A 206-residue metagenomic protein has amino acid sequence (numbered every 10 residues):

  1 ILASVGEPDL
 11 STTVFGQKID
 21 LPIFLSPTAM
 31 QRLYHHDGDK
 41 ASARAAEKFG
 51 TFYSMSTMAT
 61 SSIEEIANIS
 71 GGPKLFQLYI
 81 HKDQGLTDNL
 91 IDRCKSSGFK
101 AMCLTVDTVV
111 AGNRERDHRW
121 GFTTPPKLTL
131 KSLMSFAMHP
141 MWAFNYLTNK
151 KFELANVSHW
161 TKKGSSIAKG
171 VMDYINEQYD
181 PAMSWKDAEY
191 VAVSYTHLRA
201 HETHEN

Functional and structural regions predicted by a protein language model:
I1-Q17, P125-M183: An N-cap/entry alpha-helix motif that binds or orients negatively charged groups
I1-V109: N-terminal capping/small domains of soluble enzymes
T57, H81, Q178-W185: Conserved phosphate-coordination/catalytic loops
N68-P73, K186-A188, V193-Y195: Alpha-helix-loop-beta-strand connector modules within alpha/beta enzyme cores
D107-A111, N149-F152: Glycine-rich, aromatic-flanked loop segments that form ligand/cofactor-binding clefts across common enzyme folds
V110-L128: Glycine/aspartate-rich loop-and-adjacent alpha/beta segment that forms the canonical ThDP
T196-T203: Conserved small/polar residues in nucleotide/adenosyl-binding loops
